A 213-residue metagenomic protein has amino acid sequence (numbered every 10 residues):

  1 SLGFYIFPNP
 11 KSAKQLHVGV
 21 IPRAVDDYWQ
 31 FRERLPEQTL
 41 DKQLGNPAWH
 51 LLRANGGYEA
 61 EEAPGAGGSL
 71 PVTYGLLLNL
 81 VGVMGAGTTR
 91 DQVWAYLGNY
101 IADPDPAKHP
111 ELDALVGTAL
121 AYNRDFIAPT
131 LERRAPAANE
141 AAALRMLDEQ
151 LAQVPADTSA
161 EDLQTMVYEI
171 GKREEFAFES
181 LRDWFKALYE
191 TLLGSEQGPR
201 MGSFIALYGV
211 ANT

Functional and structural regions predicted by a protein language model:
S1-A121, L193-T213: Catalytic adenosine-cofactor/nucleotide-binding cores of aminoacyl-tRNA synthetases and other
G87-T213: Basic, alpha-helical terminal appendages of large translation-related enzymes
